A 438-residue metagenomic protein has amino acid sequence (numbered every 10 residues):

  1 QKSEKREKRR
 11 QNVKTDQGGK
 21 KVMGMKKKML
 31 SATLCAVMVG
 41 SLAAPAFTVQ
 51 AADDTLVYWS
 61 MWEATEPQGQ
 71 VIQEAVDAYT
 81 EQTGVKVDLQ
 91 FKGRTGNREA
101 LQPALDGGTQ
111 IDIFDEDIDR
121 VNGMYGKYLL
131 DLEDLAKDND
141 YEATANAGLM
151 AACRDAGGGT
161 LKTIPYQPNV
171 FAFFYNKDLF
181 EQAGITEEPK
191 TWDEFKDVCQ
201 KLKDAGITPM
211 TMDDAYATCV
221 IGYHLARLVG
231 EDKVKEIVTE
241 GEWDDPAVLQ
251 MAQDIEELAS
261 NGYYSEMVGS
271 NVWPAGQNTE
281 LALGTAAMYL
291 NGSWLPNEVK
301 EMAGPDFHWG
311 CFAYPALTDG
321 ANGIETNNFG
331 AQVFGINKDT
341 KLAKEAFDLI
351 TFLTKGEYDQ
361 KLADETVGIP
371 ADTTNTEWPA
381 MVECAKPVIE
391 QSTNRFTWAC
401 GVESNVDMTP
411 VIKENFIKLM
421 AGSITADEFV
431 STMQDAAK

Functional and structural regions predicted by a protein language model:
D53-A64, V85-Q90, I113, K162 (+1 more regions): Short, well-ordered beta-strand elements
D77, Q82, K86, G159 (+3 more regions): Extracytoplasmic/periplasmic substrate-recognition and gating elements
A78-A145, E181-K190, T279-E280, T285-M288 (+2 more regions): Extracytoplasmic "Venus flytrap"/periplasmic binding protein-like
A104, D112, N139-L179, T208-P209 (+2 more regions): A structural signal for short loop-to-beta-strand junctions that line the ligand-binding cleft of periplasmic/secreted
I118-A172, K196, A247, G310-F312 (+1 more regions): Hinge/lid segment of periplasmic solute-binding proteins
L129-D134, W294-K300, L317, Q332-V406: Mature extracytoplasmic/periplasmic domains
A156, P165, N328, E365-T374 (+1 more regions): C-terminal capping/gating helix-and-loop segments adjacent to ligand/active sites or protein-protein/ligand interfaces
C199-K201, T239-G269: Glycine-centered hinge/linker elements that transmit conformational signals in sensory and ligand-binding systems
